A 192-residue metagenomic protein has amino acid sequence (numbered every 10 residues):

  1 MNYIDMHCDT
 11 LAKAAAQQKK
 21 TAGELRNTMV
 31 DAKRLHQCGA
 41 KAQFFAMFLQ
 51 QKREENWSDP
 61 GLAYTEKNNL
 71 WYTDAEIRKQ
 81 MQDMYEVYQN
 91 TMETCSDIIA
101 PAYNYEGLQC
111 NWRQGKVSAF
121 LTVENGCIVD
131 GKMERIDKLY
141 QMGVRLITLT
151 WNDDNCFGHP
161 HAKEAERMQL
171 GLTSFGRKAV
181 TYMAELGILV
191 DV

Functional and structural regions predicted by a protein language model:
M1-E166: N-terminal hydrophobic targeting/anchoring segments and the immediately downstream early-domain regions of hydrolases
A100, I188-V192: Catalytic beta/alpha-barrel core
K116-A119, M183-L189: Short beta-strand/loop segments at the ligand-binding rim of alpha/beta enzyme cores
M168-G187: Alpha-helix-loop-beta-strand connector modules within alpha/beta enzyme cores
